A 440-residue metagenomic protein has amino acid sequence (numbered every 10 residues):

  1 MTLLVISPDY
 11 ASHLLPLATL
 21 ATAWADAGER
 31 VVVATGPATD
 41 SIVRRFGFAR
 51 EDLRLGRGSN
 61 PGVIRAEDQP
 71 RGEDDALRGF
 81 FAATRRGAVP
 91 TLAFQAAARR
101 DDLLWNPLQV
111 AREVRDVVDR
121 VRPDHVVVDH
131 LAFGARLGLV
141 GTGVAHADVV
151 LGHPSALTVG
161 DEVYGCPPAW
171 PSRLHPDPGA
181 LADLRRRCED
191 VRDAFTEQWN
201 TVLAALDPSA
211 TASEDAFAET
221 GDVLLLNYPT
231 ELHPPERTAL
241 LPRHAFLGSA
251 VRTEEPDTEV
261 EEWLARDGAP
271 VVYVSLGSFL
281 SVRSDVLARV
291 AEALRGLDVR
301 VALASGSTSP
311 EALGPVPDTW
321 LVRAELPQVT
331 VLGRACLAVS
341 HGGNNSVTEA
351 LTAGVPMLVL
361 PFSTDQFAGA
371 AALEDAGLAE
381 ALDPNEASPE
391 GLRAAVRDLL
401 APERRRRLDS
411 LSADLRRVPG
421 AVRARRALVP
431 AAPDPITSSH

Functional and structural regions predicted by a protein language model:
A21, V126, E325-A372: A donor-sugar binding/catalytic signature common to diverse glycosyltransferases and related nucleotide-sugar
A34-T91: Conserved nucleotide-sugar phosphate-binding/catalytic loop shared by glycosyltransferases and other
Q69-H125, H130-F133, A182-D215: Conserved nucleotide-sugar donor-binding subdomain of glycosyltransferases
A97-G179, E231-L232: Conserved nucleotide-sugar donor-interacting segment of glycosyltransferase catalytic cores, predominantly GT-B
A145-P234: Active-site-proximal region of nucleotide-activated glycan assembly enzymes, centered on histidine/acidic-rich loops
N227-L337: Donor-nucleotide binding loops and adjacent catalytic segments primarily of GT-B fold Leloir glycosyltransferases
T364-A395, R406: Change "using UDP/GDP/dTDP sugars" to "using nucleotide sugars
G391-H440: C-terminal amphipathic helix plus adjacent low-complexity, charged tail appended to glycosyltransferase catalytic
